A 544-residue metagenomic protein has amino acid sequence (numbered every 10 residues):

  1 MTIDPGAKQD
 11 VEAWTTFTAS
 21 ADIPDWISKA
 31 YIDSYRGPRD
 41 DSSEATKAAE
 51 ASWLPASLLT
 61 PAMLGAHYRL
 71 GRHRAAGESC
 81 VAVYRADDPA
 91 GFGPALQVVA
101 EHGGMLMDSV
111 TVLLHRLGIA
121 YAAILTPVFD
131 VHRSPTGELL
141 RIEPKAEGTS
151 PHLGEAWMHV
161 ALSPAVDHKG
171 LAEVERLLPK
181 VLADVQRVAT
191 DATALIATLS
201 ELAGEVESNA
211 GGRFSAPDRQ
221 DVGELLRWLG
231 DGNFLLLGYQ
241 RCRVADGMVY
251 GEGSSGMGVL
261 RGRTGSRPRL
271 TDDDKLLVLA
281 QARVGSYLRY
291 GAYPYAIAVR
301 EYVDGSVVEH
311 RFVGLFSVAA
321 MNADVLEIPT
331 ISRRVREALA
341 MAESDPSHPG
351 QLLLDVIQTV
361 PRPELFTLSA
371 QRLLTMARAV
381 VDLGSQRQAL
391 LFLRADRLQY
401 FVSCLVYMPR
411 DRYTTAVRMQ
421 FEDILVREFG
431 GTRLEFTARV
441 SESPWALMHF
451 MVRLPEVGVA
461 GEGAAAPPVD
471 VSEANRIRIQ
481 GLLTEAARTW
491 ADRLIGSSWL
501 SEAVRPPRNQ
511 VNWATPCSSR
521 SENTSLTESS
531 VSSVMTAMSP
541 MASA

Functional and structural regions predicted by a protein language model:
T2-Y121, L125-A544: Non-catalytic interaction/regulatory segments
